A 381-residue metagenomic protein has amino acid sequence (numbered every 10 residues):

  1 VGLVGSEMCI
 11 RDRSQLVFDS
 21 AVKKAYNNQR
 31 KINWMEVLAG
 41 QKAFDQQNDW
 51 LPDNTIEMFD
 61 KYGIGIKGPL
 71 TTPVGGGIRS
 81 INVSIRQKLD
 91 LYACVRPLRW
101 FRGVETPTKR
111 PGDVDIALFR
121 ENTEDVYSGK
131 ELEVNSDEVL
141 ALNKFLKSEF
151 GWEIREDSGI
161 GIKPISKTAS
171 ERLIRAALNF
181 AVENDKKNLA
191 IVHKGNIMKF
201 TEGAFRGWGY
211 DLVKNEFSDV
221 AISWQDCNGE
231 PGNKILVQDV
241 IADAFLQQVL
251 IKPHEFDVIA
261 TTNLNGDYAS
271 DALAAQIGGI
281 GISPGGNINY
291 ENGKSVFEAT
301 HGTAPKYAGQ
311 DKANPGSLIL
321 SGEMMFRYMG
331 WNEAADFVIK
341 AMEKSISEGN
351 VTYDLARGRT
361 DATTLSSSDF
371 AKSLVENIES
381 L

Functional and structural regions predicted by a protein language model:
V1-G5, I10: Single conserved hydrophobic/aromatic residue that forms the stacking wall/gate of nucleotide- or nucleobase-binding
Y26-P52: N-terminal beta-loop-helix "entrance" segment that forms/cooperates in small-molecule cofactor or anionic ligand
N27-N33, N184-H193, S218-Q238, W331-I339 (+1 more regions): Flexible, glycine/charged-enriched surface loops at secondary-structure junctions
Q41-F44, L246-N350: Glycine-rich phosphate/nucleotide-binding loop
A43-L146, G159, L264-Y268: N-terminal glycine-rich phosphate/adenylate-binding segment common to multiple enzyme folds
I56-P73, E216-N292, I378: Glycine-rich phosphate-binding loop
P164-S218, Q238, A242: Active-site pocket-lining segments that scaffold enzyme catalytic pockets across diverse folds
